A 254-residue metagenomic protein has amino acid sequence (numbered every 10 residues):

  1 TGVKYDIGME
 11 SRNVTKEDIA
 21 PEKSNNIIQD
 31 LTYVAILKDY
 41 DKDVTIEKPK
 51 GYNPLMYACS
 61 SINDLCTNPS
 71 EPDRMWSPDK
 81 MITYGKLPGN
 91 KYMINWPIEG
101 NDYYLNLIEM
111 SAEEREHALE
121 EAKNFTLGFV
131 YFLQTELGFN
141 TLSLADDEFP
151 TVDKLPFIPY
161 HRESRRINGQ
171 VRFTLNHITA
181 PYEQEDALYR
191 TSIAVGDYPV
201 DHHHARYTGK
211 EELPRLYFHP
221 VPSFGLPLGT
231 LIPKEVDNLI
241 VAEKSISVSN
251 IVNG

Functional and structural regions predicted by a protein language model:
G2-N253: Flavin (FAD/FMN)-binding glycine-rich loop and adjacent Rossmann-like elements that form
